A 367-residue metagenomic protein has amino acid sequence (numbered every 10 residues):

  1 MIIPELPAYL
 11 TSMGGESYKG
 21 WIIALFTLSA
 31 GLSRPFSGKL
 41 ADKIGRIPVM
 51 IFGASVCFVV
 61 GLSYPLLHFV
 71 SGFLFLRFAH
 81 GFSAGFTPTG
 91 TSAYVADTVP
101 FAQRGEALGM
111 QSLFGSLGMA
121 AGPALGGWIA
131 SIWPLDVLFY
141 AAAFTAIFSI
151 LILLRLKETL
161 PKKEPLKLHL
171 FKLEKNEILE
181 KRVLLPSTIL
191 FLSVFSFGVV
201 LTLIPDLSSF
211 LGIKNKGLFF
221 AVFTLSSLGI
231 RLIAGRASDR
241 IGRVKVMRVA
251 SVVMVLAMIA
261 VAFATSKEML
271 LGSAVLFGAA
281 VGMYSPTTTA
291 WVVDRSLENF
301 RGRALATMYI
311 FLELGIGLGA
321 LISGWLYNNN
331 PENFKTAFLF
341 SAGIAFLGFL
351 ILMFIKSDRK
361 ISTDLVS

Functional and structural regions predicted by a protein language model:
M1-I22, T27, L185, V194-L207: Helix-loop boundary and gating motifs at the non-cytosolic
T27-P35, M119-A120, T224-L228, L232 (+1 more regions): Residue-level signature of mid-helix packing/kink "hotspots" within the transmembrane helices of 12-pass Major
L32-P65, I241: Conserved MFS/SLC helix-loop-helix module at the cytosolic interface between two early adjacent transmembrane helices
P48-L62, A143, K245-I259: Structural signature of the two symmetry-related core transmembrane helices
F78-G115: Cytoplasmic helix-loop-helix junction between adjacent transmembrane helices in 12-TM secondary transporters
S131-F144, W325-I344: A membrane-interface helix-boundary motif in multi-pass transporters
F144-K162, I351-I355: C-terminal membrane-cytosol helix-exit motif in multi-pass small-molecule transporters
E158-S187, S367: Juxtamembrane intracellular "pre-TM" segments in multi-pass secondary transporters
